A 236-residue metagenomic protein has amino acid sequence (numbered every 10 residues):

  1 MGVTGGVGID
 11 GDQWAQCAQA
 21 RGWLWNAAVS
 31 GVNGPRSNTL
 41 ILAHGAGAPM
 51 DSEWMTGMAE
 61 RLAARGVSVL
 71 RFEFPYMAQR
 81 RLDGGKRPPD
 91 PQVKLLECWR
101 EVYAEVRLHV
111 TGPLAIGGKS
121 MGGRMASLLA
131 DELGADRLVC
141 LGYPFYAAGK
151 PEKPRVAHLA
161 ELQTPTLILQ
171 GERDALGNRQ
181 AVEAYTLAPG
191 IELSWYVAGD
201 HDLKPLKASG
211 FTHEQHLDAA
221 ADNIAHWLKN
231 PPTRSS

Functional and structural regions predicted by a protein language model:
D12-P113, P205-K207: Serine-hydrolase catalytic machinery in alpha/beta-hydrolase-like enzymes
I116-G118, L141: Short beta-strand immediately N-terminal to the catalytic nucleophile in serine-hydrolase-like folds
G118-G122, A126: Gly/Ala-rich beta-loop-alpha elbow adjacent to hydrolase catalytic centers
M125-L129, G149: Hydrolases whose catalytic domains are alpha/beta-hydrolase-1, hotdog thioesterase, or metallo-beta-lactamase-like
G134-Y146: A conserved short beta-strand
L162, I168-Q170: Short beta-strand/loop motif that positions the catalytic acidic residue of the alpha/beta-hydrolase fold
E172-G177, H201-D202: Acidic catalytic loop of the alpha/beta-hydrolase fold
G199-Q215: Catalytic histidine-centered segment of alpha/beta-hydrolase-like enzymes
